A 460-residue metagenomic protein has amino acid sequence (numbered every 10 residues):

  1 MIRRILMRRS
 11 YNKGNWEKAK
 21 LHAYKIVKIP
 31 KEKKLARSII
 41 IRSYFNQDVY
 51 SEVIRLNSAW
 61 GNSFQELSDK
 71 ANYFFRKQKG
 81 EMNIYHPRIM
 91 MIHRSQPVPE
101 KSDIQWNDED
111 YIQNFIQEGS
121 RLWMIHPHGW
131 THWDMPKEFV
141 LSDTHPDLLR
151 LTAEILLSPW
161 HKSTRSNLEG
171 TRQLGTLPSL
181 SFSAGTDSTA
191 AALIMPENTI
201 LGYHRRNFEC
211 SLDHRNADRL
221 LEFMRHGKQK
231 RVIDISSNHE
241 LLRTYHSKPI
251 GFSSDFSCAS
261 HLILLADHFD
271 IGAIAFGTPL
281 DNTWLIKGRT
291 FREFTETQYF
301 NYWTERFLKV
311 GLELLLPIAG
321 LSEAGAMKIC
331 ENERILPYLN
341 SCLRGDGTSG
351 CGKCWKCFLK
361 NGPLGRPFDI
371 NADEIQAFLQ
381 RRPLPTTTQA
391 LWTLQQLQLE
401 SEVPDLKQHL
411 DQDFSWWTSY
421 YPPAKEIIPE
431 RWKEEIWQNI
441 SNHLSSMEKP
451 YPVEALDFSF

Functional and structural regions predicted by a protein language model:
K18-I26, Y50-N62, Y85-I89: Alpha-helical repeat scaffolds
Y24-E32, S58-Q65, R344-G347: Solenoid-like repeat scaffolds
I39, N72-D110, G119, I125 (+5 more regions): Nucleotide-activated chemistry modules centered on ATP-dependent adenylation/adenylyltransferase
D134-S158: S-adenosyl-L-methionine
